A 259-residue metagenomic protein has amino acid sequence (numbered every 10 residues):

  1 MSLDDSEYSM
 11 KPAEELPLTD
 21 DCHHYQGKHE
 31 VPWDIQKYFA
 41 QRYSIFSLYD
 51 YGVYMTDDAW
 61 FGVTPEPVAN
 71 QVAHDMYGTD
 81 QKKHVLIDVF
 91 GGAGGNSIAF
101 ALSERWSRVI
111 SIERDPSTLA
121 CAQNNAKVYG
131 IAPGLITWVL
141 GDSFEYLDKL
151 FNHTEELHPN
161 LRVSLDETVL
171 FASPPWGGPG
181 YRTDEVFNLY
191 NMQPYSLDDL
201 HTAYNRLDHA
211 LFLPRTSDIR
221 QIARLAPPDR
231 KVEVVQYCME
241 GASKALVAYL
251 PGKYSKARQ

Functional and structural regions predicted by a protein language model:
M1-V85, L102: S-adenosyl-L-methionine
S2-Q36, Y204-Q259: C-terminal catalytic and target-recognition region of SAM-dependent MTase-like enzymes, primarily methyltransferases
V72, M76, V85-A101, S111 (+3 more regions): Conserved proline-anchored active-site loop of SAM-dependent methyltransferases that bridges a beta-strand
K82-V85, S107, G134, L161 (+2 more regions): Short coil/turn segments at beta-strand junctions that form active-site/ligand-binding loops
I87-P133: Hydrophobic, well-structured mid-protein blocks that either form specific transmembrane helices
R108, L135-T137, E233: Conserved beta-strand segments of alpha/beta enzyme cores
D115-V169: S-adenosyl-L-methionine
F151, E156-C238, K244: S-adenosylmethionine
